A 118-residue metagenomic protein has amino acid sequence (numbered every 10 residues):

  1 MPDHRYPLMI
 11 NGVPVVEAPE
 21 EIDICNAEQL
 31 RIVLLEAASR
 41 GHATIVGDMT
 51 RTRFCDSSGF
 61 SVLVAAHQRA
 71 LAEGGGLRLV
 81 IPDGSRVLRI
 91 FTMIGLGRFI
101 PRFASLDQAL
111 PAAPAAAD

Functional and structural regions predicted by a protein language model:
M1-E17: Short beta-strand/loop segment at the start of cytosolic alpha/beta domains
I10-N11, T50, P82, D107: Conserved catalytic submotifs in the C-terminal HATPase_c
E21-F99: Amphipathic alpha-helical interaction surfaces in cytosolic regulatory modules
Q29, S105-Q108: Residue-level recognition of oxygen-bearing side chains
F99-S105: Short acidic-hydrophobic, aromatic-tinged amphipathic segments that line or gate anion-handling sites
D107-D118: Short, charged, intrinsically disordered terminal tails
